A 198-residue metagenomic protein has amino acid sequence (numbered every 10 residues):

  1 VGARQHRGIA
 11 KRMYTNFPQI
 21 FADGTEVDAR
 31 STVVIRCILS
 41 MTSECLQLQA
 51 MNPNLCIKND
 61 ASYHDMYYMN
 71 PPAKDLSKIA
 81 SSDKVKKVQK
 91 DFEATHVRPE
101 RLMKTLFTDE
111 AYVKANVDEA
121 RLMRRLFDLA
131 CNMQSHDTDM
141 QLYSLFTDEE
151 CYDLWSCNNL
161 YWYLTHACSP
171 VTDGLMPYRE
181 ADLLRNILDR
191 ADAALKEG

Functional and structural regions predicted by a protein language model:
V1-D28, T32-G198: Signature for phosphate-centric chemistry
